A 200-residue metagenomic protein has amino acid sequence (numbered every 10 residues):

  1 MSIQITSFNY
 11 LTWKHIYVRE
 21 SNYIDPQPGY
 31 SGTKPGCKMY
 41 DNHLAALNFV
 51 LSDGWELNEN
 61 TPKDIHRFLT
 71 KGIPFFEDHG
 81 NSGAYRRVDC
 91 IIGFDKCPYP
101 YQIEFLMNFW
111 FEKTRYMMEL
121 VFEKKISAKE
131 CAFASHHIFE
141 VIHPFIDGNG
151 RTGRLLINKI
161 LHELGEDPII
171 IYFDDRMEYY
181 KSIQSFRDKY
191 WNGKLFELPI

Functional and structural regions predicted by a protein language model:
M1-I200: FIC/Doc superfamily catalytic core
